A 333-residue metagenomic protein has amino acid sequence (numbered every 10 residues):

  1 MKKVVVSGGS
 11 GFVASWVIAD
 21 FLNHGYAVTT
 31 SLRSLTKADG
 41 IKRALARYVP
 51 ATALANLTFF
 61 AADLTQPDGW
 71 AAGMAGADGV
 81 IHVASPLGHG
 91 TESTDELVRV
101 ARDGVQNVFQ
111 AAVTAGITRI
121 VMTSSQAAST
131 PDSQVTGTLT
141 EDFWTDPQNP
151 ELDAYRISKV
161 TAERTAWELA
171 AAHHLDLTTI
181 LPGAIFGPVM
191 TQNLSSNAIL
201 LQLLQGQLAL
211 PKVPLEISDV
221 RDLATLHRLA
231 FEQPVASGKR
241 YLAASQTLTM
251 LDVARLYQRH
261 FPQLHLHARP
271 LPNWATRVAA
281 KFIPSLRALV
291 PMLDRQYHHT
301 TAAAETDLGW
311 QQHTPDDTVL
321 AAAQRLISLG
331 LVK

Functional and structural regions predicted by a protein language model:
V4-Y26, S31: N-terminal Rossmann NAD(P)H-binding glycine-rich loop of SDR-like oxidoreductase domains
A46-D103: NAD(P)H-binding glycine-rich loop region in Rossmannoid oxidoreductase-like domains and their noncatalytic homologs
T91-D153: Conserved Rossmann-fold NAD(P)-dependent oxidoreductase catalytic core, especially the SDR/UDP-sugar
D146-E151, Q192-D222: A conserved pocket-lining segment of Rossmann-fold NAD(P)-dependent short-chain dehydrogenase/reductase
P150-L177: Active-site Tyr-X1-5-Lys
A172-L175, G187-A198, A230-R240: Glycine/proline-rich active-site loop of Rossmann-fold NAD(P)-dependent oxidoreductases
L226-S285, D317-K333: Mid/C-terminal beta-alpha module of Rossmann-like enzyme folds, strongest in SDR-family dehydrogenases/epimerases
A279-Q311: Conserved C-terminal active-site "lid" loop/helix of NAD(P)H-dependent oxidoreductases that clamps the redox cofactor
